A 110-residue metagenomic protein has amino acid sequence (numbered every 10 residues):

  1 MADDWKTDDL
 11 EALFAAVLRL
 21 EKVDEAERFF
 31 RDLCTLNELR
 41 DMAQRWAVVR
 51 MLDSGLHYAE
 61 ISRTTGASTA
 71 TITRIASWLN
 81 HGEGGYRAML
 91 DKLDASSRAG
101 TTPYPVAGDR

Functional and structural regions predicted by a protein language model:
M1-L20: General nucleic-acid-binding
E25-Q44: Short, Lys/Arg-enriched anionic-surface-contact patches
M42-L56: Short, amphipathic alpha-helical "recognition" segments used to contact nucleic acids or chromatin
G55-I61, G84: Short helix-capping/linker segments at secondary-structure and domain boundaries
E60-T65, I72: Short alpha-helical "recognition helix" segments of helix-turn-helix
A76-L90: Short, solvent-exposed alpha-helical "recognition" segments
M89-R110: Intrinsically disordered, low-complexity basic tails/linkers immediately adjacent to helix-turn-helix/homeobox/MYB/SANT
